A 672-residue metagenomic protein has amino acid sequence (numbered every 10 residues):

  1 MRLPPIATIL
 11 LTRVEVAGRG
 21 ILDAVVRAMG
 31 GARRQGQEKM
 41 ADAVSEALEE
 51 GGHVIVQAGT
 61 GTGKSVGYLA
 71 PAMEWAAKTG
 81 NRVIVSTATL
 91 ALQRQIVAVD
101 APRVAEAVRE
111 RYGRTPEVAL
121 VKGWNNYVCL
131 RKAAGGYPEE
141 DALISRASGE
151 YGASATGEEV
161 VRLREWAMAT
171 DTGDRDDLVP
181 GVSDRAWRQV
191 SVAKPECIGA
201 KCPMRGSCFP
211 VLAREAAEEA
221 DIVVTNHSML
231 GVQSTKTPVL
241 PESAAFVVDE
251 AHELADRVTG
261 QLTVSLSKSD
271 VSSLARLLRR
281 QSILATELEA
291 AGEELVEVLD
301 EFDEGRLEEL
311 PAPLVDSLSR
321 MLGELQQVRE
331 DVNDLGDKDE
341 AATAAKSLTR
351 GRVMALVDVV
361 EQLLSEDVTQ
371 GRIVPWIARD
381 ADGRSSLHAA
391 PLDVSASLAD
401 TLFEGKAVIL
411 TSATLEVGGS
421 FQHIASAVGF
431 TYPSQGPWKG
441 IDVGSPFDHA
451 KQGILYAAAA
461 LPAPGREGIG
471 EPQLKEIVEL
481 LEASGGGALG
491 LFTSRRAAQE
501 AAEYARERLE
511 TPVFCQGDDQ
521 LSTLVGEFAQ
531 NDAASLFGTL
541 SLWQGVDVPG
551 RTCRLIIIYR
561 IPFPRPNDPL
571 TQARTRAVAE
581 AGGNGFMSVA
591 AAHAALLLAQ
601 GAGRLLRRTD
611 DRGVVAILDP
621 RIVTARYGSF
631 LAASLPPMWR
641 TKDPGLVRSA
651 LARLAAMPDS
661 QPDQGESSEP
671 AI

Functional and structural regions predicted by a protein language model:
R2-R27, Q35, G80-R82, S86-A220 (+2 more regions): A substrate-engagement module of RecA-like helicase motors
G31-L48: N-terminal pre-P-loop "Q-motif" helix
E50-P71: Walker A/P-loop
Y68, E74, A91-R94, A98 (+5 more regions): Signature of the SF2 helicase/ATPase Hel1-core->accessory helical subdomain module
R82-A91, I409-A413, G486-T493, A616-L618: Conserved RecA-like ASCE P-loop NTPase motor core of nucleic-acid helicases/translocases
W187-D221, K236-T237, D334-L461, G468-E476 (+3 more regions): A contiguous, basic/glycine-rich beta-loop/short-helix subdomain that forms a polymer-engagement track
P446-F447, A458-G468, D519-V623: Conserved RecA-like P-loop NTPase helicase motor core
T493-G517: Conserved helicase motor "Helicase C" RecA-like lobe of SF1/SF2 P-loop NTPases
